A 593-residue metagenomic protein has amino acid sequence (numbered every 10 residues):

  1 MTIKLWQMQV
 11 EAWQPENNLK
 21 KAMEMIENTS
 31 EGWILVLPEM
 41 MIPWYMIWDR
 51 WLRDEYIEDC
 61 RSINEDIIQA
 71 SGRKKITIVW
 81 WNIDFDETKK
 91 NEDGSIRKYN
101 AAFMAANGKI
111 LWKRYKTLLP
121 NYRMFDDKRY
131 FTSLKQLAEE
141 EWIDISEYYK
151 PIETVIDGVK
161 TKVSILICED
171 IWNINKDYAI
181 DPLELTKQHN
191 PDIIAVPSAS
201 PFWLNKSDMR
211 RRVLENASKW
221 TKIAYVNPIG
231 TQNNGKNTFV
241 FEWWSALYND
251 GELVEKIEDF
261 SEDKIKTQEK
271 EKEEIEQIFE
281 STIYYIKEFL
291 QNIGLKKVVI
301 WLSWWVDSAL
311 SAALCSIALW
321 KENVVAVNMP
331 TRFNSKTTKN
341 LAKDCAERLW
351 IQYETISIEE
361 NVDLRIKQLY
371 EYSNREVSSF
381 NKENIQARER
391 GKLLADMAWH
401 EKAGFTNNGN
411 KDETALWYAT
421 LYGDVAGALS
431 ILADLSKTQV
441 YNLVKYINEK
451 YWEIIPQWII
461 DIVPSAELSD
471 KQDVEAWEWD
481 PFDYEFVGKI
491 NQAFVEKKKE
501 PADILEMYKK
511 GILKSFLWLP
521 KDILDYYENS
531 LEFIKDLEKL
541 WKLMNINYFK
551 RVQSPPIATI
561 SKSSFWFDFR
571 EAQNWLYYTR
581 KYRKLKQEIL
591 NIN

Functional and structural regions predicted by a protein language model:
M1-W301, A312-N323, N328, R348 (+5 more regions): Enzyme catalytic cores with a strong preference for nitrogen-chemistry domains
W13, W51, T161, K219-T221 (+4 more regions): ATP/NTP-dependent adenylation/nucleotidyl-transfer catalytic domains that generate, transfer, or process NMP-activated
